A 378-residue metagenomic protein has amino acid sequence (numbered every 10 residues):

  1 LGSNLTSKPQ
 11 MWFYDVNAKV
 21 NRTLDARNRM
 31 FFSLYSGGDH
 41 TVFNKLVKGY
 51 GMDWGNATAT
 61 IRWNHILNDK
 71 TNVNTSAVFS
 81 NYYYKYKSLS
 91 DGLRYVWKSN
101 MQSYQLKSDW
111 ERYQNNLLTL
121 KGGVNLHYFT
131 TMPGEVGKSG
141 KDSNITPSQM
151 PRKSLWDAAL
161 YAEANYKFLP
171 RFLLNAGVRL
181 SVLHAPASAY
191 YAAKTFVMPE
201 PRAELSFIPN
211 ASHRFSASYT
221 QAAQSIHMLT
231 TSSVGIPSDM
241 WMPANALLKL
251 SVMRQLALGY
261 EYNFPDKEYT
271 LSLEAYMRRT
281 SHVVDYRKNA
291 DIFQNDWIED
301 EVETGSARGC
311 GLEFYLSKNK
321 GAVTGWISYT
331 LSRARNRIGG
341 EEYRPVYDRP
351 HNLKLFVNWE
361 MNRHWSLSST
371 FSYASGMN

Functional and structural regions predicted by a protein language model:
L1-H40, G51-A57, N64, E268-T270 (+3 more regions): Membrane-proximal, glycine/serine-rich, low-complexity loop/turn segments characteristic of large bacterial
Q10-Y14, D53-A57, N100-Y104, S154-A158 (+6 more regions): Residues that define the transmembrane beta-barrel architecture of outer-membrane proteins
A18-R22, I61-H65, L106-R112, L160-Y166 (+6 more regions): Residues on the lipid-exposed face of transmembrane beta-strands in outer-membrane beta-barrel proteins
N21-D39, D53-Y190, Y269-A275, W326: Face-selective signature of the C-terminal outer-membrane beta-barrel domain
T23-R27, N68-K70, Y113-L117, L169-L173 (+7 more regions): Outer-membrane beta-barrel channels and translocator barrels
K48-I66, Q149-L155, E204, A223-R279 (+1 more regions): Outer-membrane beta-barrel signature, preferentially recognizing the C-terminal barrel domain of Gram-negative
Y83, T130-K141, H184, A193 (+4 more regions): Surface-exposed extracellular loop regions of Gram-negative outer-membrane beta-barrel proteins, predominantly
M277-R279, D296-M377: Gram-negative outer-membrane beta-barrel transporters
